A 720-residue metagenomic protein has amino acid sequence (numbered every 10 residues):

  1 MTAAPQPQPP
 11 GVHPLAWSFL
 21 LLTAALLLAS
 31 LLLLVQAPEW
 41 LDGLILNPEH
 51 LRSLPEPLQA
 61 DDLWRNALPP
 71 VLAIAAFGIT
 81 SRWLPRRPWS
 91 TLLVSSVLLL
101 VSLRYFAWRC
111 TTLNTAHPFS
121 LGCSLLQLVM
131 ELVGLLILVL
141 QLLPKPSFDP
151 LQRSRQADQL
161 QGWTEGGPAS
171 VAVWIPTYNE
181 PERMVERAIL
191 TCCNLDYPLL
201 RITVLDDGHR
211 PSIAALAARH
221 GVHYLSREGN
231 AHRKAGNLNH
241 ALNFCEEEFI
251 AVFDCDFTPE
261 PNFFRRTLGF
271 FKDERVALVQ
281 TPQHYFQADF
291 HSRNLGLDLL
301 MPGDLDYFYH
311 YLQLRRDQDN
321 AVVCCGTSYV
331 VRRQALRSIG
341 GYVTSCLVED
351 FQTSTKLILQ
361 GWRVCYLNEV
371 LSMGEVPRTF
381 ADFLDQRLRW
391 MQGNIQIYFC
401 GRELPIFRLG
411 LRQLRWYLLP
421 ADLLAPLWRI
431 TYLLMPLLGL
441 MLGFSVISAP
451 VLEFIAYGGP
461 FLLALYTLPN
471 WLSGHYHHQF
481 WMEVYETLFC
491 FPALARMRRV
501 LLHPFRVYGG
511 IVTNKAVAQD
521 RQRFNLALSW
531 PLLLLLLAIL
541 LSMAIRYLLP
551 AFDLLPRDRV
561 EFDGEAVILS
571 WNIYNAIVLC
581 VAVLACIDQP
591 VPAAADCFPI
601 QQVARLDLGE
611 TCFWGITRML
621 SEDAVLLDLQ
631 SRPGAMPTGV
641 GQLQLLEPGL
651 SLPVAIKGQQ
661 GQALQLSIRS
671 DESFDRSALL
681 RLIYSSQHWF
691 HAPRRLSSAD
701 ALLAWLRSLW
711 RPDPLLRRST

Functional and structural regions predicted by a protein language model:
T2-E165, A217, P426, E565-D588 (+1 more regions): N-terminal membrane-anchoring/stem segments of glycan-assembly enzymes
I79-L128, D422-V507, F524-P590: Membrane-embedded multi-pass helical conduit in multi-pass membrane proteins, especially envelope-biosynthetic
A169-A172, R201, Q352: Cell-envelope/extracellular polymer assembly enzymes that use nucleotide-activated donors
L190-L199: Short, acidic, metal-binding catalytic loop of nucleotide-sugar glycosyltransferases
D206-I213, G229-N230: A conserved acidic beta->alpha catalytic loop
L225-F249, P261-L347, I358-L359, F380-P420 (+1 more regions): Long helical/loop segments within the catalytic core of UDP-sugar-dependent glycosyltransferases, especially the large
D254-T258: The conserved acidic donor/metal-binding loop of glycosyltransferases
R521-T720: Structured alpha-helical
